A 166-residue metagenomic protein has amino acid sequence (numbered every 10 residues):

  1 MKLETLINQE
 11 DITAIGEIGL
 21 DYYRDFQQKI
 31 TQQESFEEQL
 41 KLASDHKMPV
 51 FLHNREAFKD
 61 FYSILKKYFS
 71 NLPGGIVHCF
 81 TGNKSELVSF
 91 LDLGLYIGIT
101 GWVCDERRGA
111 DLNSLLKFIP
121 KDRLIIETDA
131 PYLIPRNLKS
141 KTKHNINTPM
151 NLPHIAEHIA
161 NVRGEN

Functional and structural regions predicted by a protein language model:
K2-L93, E106-A110, S114, Y132-M150 (+1 more regions): Divalent metal-binding pocket/active-site signature
F51, I76, G98, I125-E127: Structural detector of well-ordered beta-strand residues that form the stable sheet scaffold of enzyme domains
G94-G101: Short, basic, glycine/proline-bearing loop/turn elements
V103-R107, I125: Flexible, gly/pro- and Lys/Arg-enriched active-site loops
I119-P131: Conserved short secondary-structure transition element at the edge of the structured enzyme core that lines
H154: Active-site hotspot residues in diverse enzymes, especially metal/ion-binding acidic/histidine motifs
